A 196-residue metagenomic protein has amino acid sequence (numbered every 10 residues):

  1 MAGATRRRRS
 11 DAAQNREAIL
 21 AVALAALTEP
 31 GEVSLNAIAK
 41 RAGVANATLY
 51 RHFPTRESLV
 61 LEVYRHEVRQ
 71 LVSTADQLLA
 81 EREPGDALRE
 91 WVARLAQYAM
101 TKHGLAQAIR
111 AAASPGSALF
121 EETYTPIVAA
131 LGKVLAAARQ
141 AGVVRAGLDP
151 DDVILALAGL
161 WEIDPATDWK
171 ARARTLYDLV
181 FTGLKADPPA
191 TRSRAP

Functional and structural regions predicted by a protein language model:
M1-E29, V33-R41, S58: Basic, helix-initiating cap at the start of DNA-binding domains
A13, E17, A21, L61 (+8 more regions): Generic detection of well-ordered alpha-helical segments
V22-E29, Q70-L78, A156-I163: Solvent-exposed, amphipathic alpha-helical segments
L27, S34-L35, N46, R56 (+3 more regions): Amphipathic alpha-helical segments enriched in hydrophobic/aromatic and basic residues that form the DNA-contacting
G43-F53: Short hydrophobic/aromatic patch on the recognition helix
V72, L78-E90: Membrane topogenic helices and adjacent juxtamembrane segments
G85-P196: An extended, acidic
